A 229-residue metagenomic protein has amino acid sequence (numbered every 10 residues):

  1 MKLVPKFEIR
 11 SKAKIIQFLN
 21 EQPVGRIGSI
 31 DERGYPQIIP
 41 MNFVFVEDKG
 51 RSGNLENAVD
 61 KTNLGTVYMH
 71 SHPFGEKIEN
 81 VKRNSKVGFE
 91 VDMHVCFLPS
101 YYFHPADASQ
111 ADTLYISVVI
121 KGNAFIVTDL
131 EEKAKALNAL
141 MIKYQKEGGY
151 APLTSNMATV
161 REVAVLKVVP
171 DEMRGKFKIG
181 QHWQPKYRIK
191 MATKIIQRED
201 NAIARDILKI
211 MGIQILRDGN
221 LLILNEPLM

Functional and structural regions predicted by a protein language model:
M1-G50, V59-Y68: An N-terminal domain-cap segment
N20, R83-V87, I142-K146: Short, intrinsically disordered, mixed-charge
P23, I39, N63-G65, R83-V87 (+2 more regions): A generic structural signal for short beta-strands and their flanking turns/coil linkers
R33-Y35, F43-R51, N63-Y68, P73-E76 (+3 more regions): Short, charged/polar surface micro-motifs in flexible loops or helix N-caps
F43, G122-A124, V168-P170: A structural signal for short, well-ordered beta-strand segments
P73-A136: Short, structured beta-strand-loop surface elements
T128-M229: C-terminal edge-of-domain segments
